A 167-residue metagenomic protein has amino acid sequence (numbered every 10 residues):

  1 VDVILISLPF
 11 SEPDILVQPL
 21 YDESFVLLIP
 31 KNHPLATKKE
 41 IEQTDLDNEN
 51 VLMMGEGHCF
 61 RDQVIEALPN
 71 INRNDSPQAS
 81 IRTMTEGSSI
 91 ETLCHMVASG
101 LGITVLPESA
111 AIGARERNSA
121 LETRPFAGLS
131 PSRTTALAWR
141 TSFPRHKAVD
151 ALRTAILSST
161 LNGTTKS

Functional and structural regions predicted by a protein language model:
V1-I29, L93, A98-L101, L121-R124: Short beta-strand-centered segments that line the small-molecule binding cleft or hinge of alpha/beta clamshell
V1-S7, E86-S88, V105-P107, A111: Short beta-strand and adjacent tight-turn residues that come in two discontinuous sequence segments and form the edges
S7-L8, M53-M54, D75-S89: Short beta-strand-to-loop elements that line the ligand-binding cleft of bilobed periplasmic-binding protein-like
L8-P9, K31, G57-H58, E108-A110 (+2 more regions): Short secondary-structure boundary segments
I15-K31, K39-D47, F126-T135: Short Pro/Gly-enriched coil loops immediately N-terminal to beta-strands
V26-L28, P34, L52, I103 (+2 more regions): Residues embedded in well-ordered beta-strands
N50-D75, R145-T154, S159-T164: Secondary-structure junction motif
L101, L121-K166: A late-sequence structural motif
